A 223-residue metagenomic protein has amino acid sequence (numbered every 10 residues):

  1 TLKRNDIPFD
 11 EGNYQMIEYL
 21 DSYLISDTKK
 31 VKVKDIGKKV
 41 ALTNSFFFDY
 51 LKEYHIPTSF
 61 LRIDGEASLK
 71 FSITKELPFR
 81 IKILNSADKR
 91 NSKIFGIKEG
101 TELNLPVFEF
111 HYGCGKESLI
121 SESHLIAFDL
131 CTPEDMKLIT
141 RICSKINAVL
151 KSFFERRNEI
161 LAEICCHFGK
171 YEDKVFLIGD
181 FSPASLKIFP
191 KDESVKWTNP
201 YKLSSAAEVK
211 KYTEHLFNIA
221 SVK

Functional and structural regions predicted by a protein language model:
T1-Y112, A220: Active-site loop/lid in soluble adenylation, ligation, and acyl-transfer enzymes
D35-T43, E134-I142, I146, E208 (+1 more regions): Short amphipathic alpha-helical segments
S59-A67, F154-Y171: A short glycine-rich, hydrophobically flanked beta-strand micro-motif that places a catalytic Asp/Glu for divalent metal
K93-L138: ATP-dependent carboxylate/phosphate-activation module, predominantly the ATP-grasp catalytic core and closely related
T101-K116, N147-I160, S182-L186: Phosphate-binding core of ATP-grasp and ATP-grasp-like enzymes
L130-A162: A long amphipathic alpha-helix within ATP-dependent nucleotide-binding catalytic cores
C166-P190: A short beta-strand motif that forms the metal-chelation/ATP-contact edge of phosphoryl-transfer active sites
F181-K223: C-terminal helix-cap and adjacent tail motif
